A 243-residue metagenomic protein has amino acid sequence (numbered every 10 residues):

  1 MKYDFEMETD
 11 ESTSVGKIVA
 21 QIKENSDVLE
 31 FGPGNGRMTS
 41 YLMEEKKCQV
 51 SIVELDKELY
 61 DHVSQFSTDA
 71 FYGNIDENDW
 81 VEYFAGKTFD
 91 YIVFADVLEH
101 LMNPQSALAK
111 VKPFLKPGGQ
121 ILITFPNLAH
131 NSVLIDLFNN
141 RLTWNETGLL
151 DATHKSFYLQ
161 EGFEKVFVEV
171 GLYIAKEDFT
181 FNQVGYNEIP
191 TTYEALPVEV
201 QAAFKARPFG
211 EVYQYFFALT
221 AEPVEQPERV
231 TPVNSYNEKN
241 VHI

Functional and structural regions predicted by a protein language model:
M1-K87, Y91, Q105-L108, F125 (+3 more regions): Conserved N-terminal segment of class I S-adenosyl-L-methionine
E77, E99, H130: Active-site micro-motifs of SAM-dependent methyltransferase domains
Y91-N103: A short SAM/SAH-binding and catalytic strip from SAM-dependent methyltransferases
M102-S106, V133: Short N-terminal helix/helix-N-cap motif within the alpha/beta-hydrolase-1
S106-Q120: A short glycine-rich, Lys/Arg-flanked "PGG" loop and its adjoining helix->strand segment in the class I
L122-W144: Conserved class I S-adenosyl-L-methionine
N145-G162: Acceptor-substrate binding/catalytic loop of class I
G162-D178: A SAM-dependent methyltransferase catalytic signature shared across enzymes that methylate proteins
